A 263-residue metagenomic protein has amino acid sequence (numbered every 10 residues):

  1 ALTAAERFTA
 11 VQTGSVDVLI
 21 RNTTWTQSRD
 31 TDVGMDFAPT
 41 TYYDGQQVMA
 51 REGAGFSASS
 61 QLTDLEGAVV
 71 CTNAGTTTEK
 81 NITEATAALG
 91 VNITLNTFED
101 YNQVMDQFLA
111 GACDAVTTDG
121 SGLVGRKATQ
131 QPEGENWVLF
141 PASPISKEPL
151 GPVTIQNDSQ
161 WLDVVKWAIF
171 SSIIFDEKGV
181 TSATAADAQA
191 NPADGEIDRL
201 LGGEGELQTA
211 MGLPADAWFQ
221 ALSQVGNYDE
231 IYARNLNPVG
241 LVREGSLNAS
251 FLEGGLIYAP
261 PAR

Functional and structural regions predicted by a protein language model:
A1-D64, S121-S146, A249, I257-P261: Acidic, polar ligand-binding/catalytic clefts
A1-L2, R21-N22, L95-T97, A142 (+1 more regions): Surface-exposed patches in mature extracellular/periplasmic domains of secreted proteins
V11-Q12, L65, F108-L109, P152 (+1 more regions): Hydrophobic residues within well-ordered alpha-helices
S15, I20-T23, Q27, T41 (+9 more regions): Sec/Tat-exported extracytoplasmic proteins
T24, D44-M105, S121, S159: Bilobed "Venus flytrap"/periplasmic-binding protein-like clamshell domains and structurally analogous long
E52-F56, A68-T76, G122-L123, A142-D216 (+2 more regions): Extended ligand-binding regions for polar small-molecule ligands
E99-N136, P152: Extracellular/periplasmic bilobed ligand-binding domains
A233-R263: Conserved C-terminal helix/tail region of periplasmic/extracytoplasmic solute-binding proteins
